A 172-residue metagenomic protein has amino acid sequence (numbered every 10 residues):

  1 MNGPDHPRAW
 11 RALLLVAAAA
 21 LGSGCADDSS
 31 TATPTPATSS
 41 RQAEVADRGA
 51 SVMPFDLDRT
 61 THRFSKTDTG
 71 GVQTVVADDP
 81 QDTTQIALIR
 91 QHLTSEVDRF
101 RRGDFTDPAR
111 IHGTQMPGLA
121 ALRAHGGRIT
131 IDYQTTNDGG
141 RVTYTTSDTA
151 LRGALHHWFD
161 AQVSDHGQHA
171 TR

Functional and structural regions predicted by a protein language model:
N2-L13: Bacterial N-terminal signal peptides that target proteins for export
L21-G24: C-terminal motif of bacterial Sec signal peptides marking the signal peptidase cleavage site
A26-Q42: Short, low-complexity, disordered segments immediately C-terminal to signal peptides in bacterial exported proteins
A46-P54, R110-H125: Short amphipathic alpha-helix segments
F64-A77, N137-G139: Acidic/histidine-rich, surface-exposed loop or edge segments in extracytoplasmic proteins
Q81-Q115: Mature extracytoplasmic domains of secretory-pathway proteins
Q115-T145: Short, solvent-exposed interaction modules
Y133-T171: Short, well-ordered, aromatic-rich surface patches in folded extracellular/luminal domains
